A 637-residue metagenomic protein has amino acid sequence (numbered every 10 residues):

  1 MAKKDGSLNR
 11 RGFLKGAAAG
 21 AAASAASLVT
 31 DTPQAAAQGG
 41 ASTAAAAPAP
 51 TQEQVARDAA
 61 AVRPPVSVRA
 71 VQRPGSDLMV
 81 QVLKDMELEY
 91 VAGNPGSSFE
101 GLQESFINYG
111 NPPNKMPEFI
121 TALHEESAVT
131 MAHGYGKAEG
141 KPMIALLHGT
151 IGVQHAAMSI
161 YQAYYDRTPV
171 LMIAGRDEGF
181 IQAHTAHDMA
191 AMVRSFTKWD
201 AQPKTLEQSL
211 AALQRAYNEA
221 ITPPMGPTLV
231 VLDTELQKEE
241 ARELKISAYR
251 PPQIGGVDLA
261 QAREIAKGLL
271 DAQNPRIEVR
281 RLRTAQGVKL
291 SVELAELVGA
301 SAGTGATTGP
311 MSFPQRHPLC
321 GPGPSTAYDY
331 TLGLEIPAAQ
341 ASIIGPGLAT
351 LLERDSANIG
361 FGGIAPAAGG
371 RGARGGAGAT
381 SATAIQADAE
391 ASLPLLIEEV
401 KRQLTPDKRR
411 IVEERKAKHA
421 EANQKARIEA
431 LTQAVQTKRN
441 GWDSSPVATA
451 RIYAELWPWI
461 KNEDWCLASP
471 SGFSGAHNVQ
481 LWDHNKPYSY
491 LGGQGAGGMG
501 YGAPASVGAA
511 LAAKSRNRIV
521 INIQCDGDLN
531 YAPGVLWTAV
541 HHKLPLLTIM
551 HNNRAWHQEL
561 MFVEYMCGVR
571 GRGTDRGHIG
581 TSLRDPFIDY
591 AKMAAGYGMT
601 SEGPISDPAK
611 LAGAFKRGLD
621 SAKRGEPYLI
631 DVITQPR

Functional and structural regions predicted by a protein language model:
K3, L78-M79, Y217, R263-A266 (+7 more regions): Generic recognition of flexible, low-complexity loop/linker segments
K4-D5, K15, A19-A23, V29 (+5 more regions): N-terminal alpha/beta PP-like core and its mobile active-site loop of ThDP/TPP-dependent enzymes
A49-A70, E207, V231, D355-P470 (+4 more regions): Phosphate/pyrophosphate-binding active-site segments
S76-M79, K84, L102-Q103, E421-A513: Active-site diphosphate/adenylate-binding microenvironment
I181, L393-P394, A476-P636: Thiamine diphosphate
R281-Q286, V447, D528-N530: Active-site glycine- and acidic-residue-rich loops that bind and position anionic ligands or nucleotide-like cofactors
